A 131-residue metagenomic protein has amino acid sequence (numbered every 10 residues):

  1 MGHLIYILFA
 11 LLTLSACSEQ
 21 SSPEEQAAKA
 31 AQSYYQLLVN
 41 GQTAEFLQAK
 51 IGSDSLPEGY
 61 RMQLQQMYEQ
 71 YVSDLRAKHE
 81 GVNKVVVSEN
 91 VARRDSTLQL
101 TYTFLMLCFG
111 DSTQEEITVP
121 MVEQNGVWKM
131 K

Functional and structural regions predicted by a protein language model:
M1-S18: Sec-dependent bacterial lipoprotein signal peptides
H3, G41-T43: Short, compositionally biased low-complexity segments
I7, P23-E25, Y35-L37, E58 (+1 more regions): Alpha-helical interaction segments
A16-N40: Short, low-complexity N-terminal intrinsically disordered segments enriched in polar/charged residues
A28, T43-D95: Short solvent-exposed beta->alpha transition segments
S33-L37, L47-A49, Q99: Residue-level detection of beta-strand scaffold positions
S88-K131: Exposed beta-sheet edge and beta->alpha loop/turn motif
